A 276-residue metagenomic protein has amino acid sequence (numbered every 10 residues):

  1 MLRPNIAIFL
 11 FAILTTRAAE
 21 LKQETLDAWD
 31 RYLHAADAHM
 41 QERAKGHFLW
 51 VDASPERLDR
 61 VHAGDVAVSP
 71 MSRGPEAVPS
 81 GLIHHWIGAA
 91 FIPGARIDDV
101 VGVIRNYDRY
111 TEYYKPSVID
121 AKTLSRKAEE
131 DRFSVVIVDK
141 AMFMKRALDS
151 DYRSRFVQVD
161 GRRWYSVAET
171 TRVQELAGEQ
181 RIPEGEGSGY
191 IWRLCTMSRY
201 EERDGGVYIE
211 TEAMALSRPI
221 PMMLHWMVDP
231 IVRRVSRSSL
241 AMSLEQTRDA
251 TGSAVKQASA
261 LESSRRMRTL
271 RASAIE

Functional and structural regions predicted by a protein language model:
M1-I6: Bacterial N-terminal signal peptides that target proteins for export
F9-F11: Aromatic (phenylalanine/tyrosine) cluster motif
L14-E20: Sec/Tat signal peptide C-region and signal peptidase I cleavage site
L21-E276: Eukaryotic helix-grip
